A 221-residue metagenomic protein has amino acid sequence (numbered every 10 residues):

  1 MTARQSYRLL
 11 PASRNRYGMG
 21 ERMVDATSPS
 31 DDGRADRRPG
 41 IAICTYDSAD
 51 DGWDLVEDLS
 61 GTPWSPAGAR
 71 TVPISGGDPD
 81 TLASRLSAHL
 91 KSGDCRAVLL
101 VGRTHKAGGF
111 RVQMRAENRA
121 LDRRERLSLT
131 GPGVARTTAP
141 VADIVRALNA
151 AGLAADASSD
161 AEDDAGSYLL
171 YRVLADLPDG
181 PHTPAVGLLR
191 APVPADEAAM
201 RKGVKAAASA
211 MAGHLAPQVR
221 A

Functional and structural regions predicted by a protein language model:
T2-D163, L174-H182, K202, A212-R220: N-terminal catalytic or cofactor-binding beta/alpha core of small enzyme domains
G166: Polyanion-binding loop/helix "lid" in catalytic or ligand-binding cores
V186-A221: Glycine-rich phosphate/pyrophosphate-binding loop and the adjoining helix
